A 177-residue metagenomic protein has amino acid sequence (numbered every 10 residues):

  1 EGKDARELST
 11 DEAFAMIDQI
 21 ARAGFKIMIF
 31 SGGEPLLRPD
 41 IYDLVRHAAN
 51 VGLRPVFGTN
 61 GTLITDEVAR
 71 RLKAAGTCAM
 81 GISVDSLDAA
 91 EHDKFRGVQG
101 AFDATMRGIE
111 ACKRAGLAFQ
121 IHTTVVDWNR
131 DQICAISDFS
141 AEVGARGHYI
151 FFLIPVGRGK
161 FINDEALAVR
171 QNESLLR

Functional and structural regions predicted by a protein language model:
E1-A79: Conserved alpha-helical substructure of the radical SAM core
K3, L8, R54, A74-A75 (+2 more regions): Radical SAM enzyme [4Fe-4S]-AdoMet core and its adjacent flexible, acidic and glycine-rich loops/tails across
